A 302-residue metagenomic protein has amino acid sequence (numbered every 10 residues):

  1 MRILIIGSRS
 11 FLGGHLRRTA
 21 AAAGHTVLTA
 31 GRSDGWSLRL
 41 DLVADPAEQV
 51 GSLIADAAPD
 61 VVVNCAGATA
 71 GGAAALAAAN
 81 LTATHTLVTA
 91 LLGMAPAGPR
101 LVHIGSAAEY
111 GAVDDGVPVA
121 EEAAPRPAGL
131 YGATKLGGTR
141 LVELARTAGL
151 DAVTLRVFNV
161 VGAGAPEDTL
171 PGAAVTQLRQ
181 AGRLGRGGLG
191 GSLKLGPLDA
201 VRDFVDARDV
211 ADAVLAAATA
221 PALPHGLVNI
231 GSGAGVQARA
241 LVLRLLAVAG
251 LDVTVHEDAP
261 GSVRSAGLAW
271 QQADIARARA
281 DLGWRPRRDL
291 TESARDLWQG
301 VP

Functional and structural regions predicted by a protein language model:
I3-A22: N-terminal Rossmann NAD(P)H-binding glycine-rich loop of SDR-like oxidoreductase domains
I6-G7, N159-G164, G191-R202, V228-V236 (+3 more regions): Glycine-rich Rossmann NAD(P)(H)-binding loop
R32-P46: Rossmann-fold cofactor-recognition segment
L42, P46-L81: NAD(P)H-binding glycine-rich loop region in Rossmannoid oxidoreductase-like domains and their noncatalytic homologs
A78, T82-T86, R100, E109-T154 (+2 more regions): Catalytic helix-loop patch of NAD(P)-dependent Rossmann-fold dehydrogenases
D115, E143-R202, A207-R208, L243-L246: NAD(P)-dependent short-chain dehydrogenase/reductase
A174, Q180, A216, A220-V263: Mid/C-terminal beta-alpha module of Rossmann-like enzyme folds, strongest in SDR-family dehydrogenases/epimerases
A207, R239-A240, G261-E292, D296: Conserved C-terminal active-site "lid" loop/helix of NAD(P)H-dependent oxidoreductases that clamps the redox cofactor
